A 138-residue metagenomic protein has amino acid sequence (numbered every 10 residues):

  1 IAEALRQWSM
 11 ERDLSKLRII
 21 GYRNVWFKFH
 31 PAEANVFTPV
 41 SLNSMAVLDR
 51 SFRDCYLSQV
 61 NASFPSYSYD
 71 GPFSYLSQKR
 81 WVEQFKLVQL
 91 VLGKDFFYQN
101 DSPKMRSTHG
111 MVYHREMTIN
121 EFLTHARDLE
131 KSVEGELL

Functional and structural regions predicted by a protein language model:
I1-L138: Metal-dependent de-N-acetylase/amidase catalytic core
